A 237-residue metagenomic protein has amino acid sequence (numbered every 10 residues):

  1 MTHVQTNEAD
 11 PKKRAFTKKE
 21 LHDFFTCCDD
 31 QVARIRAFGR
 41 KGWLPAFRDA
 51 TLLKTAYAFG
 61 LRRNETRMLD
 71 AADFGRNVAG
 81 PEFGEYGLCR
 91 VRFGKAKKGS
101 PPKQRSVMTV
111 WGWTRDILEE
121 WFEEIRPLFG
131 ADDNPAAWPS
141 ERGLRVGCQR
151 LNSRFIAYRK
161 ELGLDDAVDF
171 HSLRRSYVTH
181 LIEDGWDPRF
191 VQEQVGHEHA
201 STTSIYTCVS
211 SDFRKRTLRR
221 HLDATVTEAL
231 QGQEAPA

Functional and structural regions predicted by a protein language model:
M1-Q31, K95-P101, E141-L144: Flexible interdomain linker/hinge and immediately adjacent N-terminus of the catalytic tyrosine-recombinase domain
L21, P45-A50, C148, N152 (+1 more regions): Short, leucine-enriched amphipathic alpha-helices that occur as contiguous helical runs
D23-R63: Basic, Lys/Arg- and aromatic-enriched nucleic-acid-binding interface segment
R34-G39, N152-E193: Short, basic (Lys/Arg/His-rich) helix/loop patches that form interaction surfaces in the mid-to-C-terminal regions
M68-I117: Conserved tyrosine-mediated DNA breakage-rejoining catalytic core shared by Y-recombinases
K97-E119, D133-F155: C-terminal catalytic core of Y-nucleophile DNA break-rejoin enzymes
V195, H199-R220: Catalytic-site neighborhood detector that most strongly recognizes the C-terminal catalytic loop/helix of tyrosine
H221-A237: C-terminal secondary-structure termini that scaffold catalytic or DNA-interacting sites
